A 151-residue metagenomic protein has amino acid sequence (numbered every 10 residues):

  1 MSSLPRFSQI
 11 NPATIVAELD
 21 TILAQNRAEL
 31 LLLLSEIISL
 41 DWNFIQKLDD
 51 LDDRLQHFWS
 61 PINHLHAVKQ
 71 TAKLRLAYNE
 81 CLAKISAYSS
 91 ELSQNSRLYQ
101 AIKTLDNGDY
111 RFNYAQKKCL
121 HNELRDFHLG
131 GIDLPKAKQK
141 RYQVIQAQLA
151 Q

Functional and structural regions predicted by a protein language model:
M1-Q151: Zn2+-dependent metallopeptidase catalytic domains
